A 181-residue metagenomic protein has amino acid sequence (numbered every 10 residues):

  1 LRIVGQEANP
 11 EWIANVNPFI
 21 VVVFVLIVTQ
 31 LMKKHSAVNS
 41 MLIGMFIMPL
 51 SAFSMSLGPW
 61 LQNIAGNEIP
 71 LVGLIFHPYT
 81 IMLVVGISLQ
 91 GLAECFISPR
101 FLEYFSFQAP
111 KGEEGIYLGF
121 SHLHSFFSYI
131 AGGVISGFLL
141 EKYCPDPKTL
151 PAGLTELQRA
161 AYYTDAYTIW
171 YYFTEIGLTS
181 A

Functional and structural regions predicted by a protein language model:
R2-I20, I81-M82, D165-Y171: Loop-to-transmembrane helix entry
E7, T80, A109-H124: Loop-to-transmembrane helix entry/capping segments in MFS-fold secondary transporters and related SLC/MFSD carriers
A14-N17, S121-S136: Glycine-rich segments within core transmembrane alpha-helices of 12-TM secondary carriers
V23-I43: Helix-to-loop junctions at the C-terminal end of transmembrane segments in multipass secondary transporters
F46-I75: C-terminal ends and interior cores of transmembrane alpha-helices in multi-pass membrane transporters/permeases
A65-I97: Hydrophobic core of transmembrane alpha-helices in multi-pass small-molecule transporters, especially MFS/SLC-type
C95-P110: Intracellular juxtamembrane helix-capping segments at the cytosolic ends of symmetry-related transmembrane helices
Y163-A181: Symmetry-related core transmembrane helices of the 12-TM Major Facilitator Superfamily/SLC fold
